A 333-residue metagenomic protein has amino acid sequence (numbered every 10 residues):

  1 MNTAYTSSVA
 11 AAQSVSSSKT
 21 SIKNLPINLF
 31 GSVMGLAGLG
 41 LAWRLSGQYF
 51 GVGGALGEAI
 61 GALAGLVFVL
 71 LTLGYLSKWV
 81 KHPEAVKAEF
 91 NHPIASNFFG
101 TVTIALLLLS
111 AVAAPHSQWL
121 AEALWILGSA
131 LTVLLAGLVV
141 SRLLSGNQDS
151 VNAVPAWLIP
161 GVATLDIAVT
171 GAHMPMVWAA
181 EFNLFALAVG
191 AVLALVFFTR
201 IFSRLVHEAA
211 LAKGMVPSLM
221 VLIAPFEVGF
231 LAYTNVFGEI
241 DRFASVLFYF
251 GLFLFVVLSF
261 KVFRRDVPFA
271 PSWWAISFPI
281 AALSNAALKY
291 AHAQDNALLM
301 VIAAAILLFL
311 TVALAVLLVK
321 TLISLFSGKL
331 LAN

Functional and structural regions predicted by a protein language model:
M1-T3: Soluble N-terminal domains of membrane-associated systems
Y5-I22, L70-A85, L131-S145, A191-R204 (+2 more regions): Hydrophobic, membrane-facing alpha-helical anchors
Q13-A42, G57, G61, P83-L108 (+7 more regions): Juxtamembrane helix-loop boundaries in multi-pass membrane proteins
V33, A37-R44, A105, V112 (+9 more regions): Residues within alpha-helical transmembrane segments of multi-pass membrane proteins, especially transporters, ion
A37-R44, F68-G74, I201-R204, P225-A332: C-terminal transmembrane-bundle signature of multipass membrane proteins, characterized by strong activation on
W43-G57, A111-E122, T170-N183, A232-F243 (+1 more regions): Helix-coil boundary and interhelical linker segments in multi-pass alpha-helical membrane proteins
E58-T72, Q118-V133, E181-A194, R242-L252 (+1 more regions): Structural signature of hydrophobic alpha-helical transmembrane segments
L108, V112-H116, L135-Q148, D166-A179 (+2 more regions): Internal transmembrane alpha-helix with an interfacial aromatic "cap," most often the third helix
